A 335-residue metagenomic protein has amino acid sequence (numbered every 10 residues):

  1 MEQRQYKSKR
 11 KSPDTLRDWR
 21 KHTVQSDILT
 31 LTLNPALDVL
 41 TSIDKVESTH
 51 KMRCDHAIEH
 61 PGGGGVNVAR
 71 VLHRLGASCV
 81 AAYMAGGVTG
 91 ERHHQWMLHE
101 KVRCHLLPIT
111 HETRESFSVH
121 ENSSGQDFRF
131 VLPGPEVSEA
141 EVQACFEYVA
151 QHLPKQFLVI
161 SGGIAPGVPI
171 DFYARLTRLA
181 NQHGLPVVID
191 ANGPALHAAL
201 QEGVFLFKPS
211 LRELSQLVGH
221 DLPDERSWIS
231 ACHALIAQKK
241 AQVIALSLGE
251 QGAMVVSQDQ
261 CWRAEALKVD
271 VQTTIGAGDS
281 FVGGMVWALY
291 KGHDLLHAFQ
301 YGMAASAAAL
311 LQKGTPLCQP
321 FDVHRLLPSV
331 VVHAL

Functional and structural regions predicted by a protein language model:
M1, K11, L16-A82, G90-E91 (+2 more regions): Glycine-rich phosphate/adenosyl-contacting loop at the front of the ribokinase-like
H50, R74-Q156, R325-L335: Conserved N-terminal subdomain of the carbohydrate kinase-like
L72, S210, G278: Short, conserved phosphate/pyrophosphate- and ester-handling motifs at nucleotide-, phospho-/glycolipid
R129-V131, K155-G163, D190, K208-E213: Short beta-strands and strand-loop turn motifs
P135-S138, I164-V168, A195-H197, A253 (+1 more regions): Short, small-residue-enriched loops and turns at beta-alpha junctions that line or gate enzyme active sites
I170-D259: Conserved phosphate/ATP/ADP-binding segment of small-molecule kinases
H197, E225-L335: Conserved phosphate-binding/catalytic region of the ribokinase-like
